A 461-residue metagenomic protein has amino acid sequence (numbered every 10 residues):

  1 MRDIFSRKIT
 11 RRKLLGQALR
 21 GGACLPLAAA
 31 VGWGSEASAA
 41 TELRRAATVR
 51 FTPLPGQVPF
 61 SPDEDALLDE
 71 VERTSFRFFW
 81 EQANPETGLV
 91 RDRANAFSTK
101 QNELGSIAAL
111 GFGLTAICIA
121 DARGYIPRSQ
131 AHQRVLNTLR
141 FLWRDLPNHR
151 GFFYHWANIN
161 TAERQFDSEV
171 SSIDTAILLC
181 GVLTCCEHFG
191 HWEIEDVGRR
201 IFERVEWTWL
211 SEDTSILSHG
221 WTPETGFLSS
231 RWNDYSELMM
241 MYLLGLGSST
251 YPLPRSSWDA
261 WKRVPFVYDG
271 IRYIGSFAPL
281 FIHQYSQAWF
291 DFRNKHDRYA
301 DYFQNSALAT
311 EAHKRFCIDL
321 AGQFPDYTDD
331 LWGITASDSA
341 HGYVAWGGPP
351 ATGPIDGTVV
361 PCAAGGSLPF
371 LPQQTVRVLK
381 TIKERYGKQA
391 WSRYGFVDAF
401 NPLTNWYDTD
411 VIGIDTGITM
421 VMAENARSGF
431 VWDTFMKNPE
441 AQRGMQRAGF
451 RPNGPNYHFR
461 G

Functional and structural regions predicted by a protein language model:
M1-K13, R20-P26, V31, E36: N-terminal secretory signal peptides
R7-K8, A29-D63: C-terminal segment of N-terminal export signals and the immediately downstream linker at the start of the mature
A46-G461: Ser/Thr/Asn(+Pro)-rich, low-complexity disordered segments
